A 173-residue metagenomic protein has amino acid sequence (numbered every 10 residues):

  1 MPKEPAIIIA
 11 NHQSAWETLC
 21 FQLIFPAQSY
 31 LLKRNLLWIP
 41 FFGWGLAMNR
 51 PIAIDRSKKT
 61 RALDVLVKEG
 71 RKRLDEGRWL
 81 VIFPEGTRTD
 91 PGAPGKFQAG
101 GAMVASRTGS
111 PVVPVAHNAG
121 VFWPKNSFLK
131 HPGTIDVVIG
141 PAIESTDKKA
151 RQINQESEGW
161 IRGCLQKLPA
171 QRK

Functional and structural regions predicted by a protein language model:
M1-E4, I24-P26, I52-I54, P84-E85 (+1 more regions): N-terminal start-of-chain detector that recognizes signal peptides and the immediate post-cleavage beginning
M1-K3, W38, K59-A62, I143-K149: A short acidic, often aromatic-flanked loop/helix-cap motif at beta-alpha or helix-coil junctions that lines enzyme
P2-N11, L36-I39, V67-R71, P91-Q98: Short low-complexity stretches enriched in small and charged residues
K3-K59: Catalytic core of membrane glycerolipid acyltransferases/transacylases, capturing the structured, soluble-facing
L63-K173: Non-catalytic C-terminal accessory region of glycerolipid acyltransferases and related lyso-lipid remodeling enzymes
